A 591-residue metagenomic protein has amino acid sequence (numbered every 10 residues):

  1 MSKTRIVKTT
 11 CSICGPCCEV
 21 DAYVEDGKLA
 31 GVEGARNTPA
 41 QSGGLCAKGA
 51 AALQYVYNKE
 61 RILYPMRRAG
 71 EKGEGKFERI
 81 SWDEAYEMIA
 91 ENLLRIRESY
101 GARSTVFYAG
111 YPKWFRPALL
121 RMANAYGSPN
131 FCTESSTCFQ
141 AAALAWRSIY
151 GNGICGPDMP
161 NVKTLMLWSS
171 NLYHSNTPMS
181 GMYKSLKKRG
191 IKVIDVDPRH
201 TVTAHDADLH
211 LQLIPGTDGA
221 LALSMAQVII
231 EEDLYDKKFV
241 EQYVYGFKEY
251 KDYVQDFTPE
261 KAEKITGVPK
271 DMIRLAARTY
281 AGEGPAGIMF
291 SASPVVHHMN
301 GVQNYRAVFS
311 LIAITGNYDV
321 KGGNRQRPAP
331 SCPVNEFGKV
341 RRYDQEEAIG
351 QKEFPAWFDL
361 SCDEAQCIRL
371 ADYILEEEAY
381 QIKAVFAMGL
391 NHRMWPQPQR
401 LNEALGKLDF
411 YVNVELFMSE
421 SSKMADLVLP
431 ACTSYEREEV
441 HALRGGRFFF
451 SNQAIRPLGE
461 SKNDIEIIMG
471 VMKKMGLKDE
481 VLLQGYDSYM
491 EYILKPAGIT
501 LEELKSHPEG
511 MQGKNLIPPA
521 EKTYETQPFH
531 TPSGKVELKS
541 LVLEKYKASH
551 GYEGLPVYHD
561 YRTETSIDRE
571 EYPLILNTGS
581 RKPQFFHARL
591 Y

Functional and structural regions predicted by a protein language model:
M1-E232, K261, P269, K473: N-terminal export/assembly segments and adjacent metallocofactor-ligating motifs of anaerobic energy-metabolism
S2, I6-T10, V162-L167, N171-D206 (+4 more regions): A cross-kingdom feature strongest in bacterial/archaeal respiratory oxidoreductases
A52, G75-R79, I149-C155, S169-Y173 (+13 more regions): Hydrophobic alpha-helical scaffolding
Y64, R68-E84, E98, Q227 (+3 more regions): N-terminal leader/propeptide and maturation segments of large enzyme subunits in energy/redox metabolism and hydrolases
E71, D206-A207, D256-E260, M289-V295 (+1 more regions): Flexible glycine/proline-enriched surface loops and loop-helix/loop-strand junctions
T105-K113, K264-V268, S291-H298, S331-C332 (+1 more regions): Conserved short loop/turn motifs at secondary-structure junctions
G110-Y111, Q242-Y245, Y280, N324-N335 (+2 more regions): A glycine-rich phosphate-binding loop feature that marks nucleotide/adenosyl-phosphate handling sites
Y280-E378, G445, P518, Q527 (+2 more regions): A glycine-rich, hydrophobic/aromatic-adjacent loop/helix-cap motif
